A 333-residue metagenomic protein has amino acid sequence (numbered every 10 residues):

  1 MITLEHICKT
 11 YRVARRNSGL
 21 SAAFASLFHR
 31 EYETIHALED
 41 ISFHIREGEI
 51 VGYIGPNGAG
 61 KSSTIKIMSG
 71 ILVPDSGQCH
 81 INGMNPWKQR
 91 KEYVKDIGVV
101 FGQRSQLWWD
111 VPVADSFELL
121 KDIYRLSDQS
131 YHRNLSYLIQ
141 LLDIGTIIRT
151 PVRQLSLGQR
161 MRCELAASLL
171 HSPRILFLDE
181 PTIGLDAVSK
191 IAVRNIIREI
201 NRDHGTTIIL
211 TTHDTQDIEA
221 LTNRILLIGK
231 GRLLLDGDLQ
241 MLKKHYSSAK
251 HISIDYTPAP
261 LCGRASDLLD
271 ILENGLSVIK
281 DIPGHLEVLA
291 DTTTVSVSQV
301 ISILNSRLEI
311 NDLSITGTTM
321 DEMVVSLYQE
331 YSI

Functional and structural regions predicted by a protein language model:
G19-L27, E118, D122, Q129-I147: Conserved ABC ATPase "signature" region
P151-L155: Conserved ABC ATPase signature
S172: Conserved catalytic motifs of ABC-family nucleotide-binding domains
L176-E180: Catalytic Walker B motif of ABC-type/P-loop ATPase nucleotide-binding domains
R194-D291: ABC transporter nucleotide-binding domain
T292-I333: C-terminal coupling/interaction segments
